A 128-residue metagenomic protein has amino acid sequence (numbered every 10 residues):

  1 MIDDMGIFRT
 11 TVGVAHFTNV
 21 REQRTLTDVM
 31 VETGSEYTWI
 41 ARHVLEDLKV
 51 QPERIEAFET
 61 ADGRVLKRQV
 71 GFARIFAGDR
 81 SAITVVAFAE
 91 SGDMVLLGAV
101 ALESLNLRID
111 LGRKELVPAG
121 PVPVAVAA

Functional and structural regions predicted by a protein language model:
M1-A128: Pepsin/retropepsin-fold aspartyl endopeptidases
